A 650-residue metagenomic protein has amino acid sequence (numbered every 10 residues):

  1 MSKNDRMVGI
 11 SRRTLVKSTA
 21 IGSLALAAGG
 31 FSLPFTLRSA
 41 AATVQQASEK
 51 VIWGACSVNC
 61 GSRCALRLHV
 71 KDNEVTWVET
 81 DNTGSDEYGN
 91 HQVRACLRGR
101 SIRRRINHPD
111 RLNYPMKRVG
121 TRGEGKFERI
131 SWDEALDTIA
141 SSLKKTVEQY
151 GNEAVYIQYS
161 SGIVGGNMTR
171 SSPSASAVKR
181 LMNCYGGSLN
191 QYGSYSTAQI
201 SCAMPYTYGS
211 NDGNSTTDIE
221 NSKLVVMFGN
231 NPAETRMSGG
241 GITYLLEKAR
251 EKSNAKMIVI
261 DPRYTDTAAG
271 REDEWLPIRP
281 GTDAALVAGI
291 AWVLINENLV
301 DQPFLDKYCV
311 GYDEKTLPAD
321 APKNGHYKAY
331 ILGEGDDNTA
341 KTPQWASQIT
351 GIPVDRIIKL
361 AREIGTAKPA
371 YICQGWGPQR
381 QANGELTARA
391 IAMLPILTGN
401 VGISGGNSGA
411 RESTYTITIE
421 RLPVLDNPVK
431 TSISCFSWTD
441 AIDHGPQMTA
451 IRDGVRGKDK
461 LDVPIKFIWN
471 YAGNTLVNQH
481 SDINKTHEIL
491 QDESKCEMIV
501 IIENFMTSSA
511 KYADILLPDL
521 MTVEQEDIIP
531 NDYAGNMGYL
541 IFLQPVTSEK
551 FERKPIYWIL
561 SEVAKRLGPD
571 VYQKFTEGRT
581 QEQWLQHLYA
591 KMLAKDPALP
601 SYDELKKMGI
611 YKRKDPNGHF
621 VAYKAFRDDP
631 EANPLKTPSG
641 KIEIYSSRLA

Functional and structural regions predicted by a protein language model:
S2, S171-I260, T267, A285 (+3 more regions): Extended redox/cofactor-interaction regions of prokaryotic respiratory oxidoreductases
S2-L299, G325, K466, Y471: N-terminal export/assembly segments and adjacent metallocofactor-ligating motifs of anaerobic energy-metabolism
S160, K307-V310, I364, N407-T418 (+1 more regions): A glycine-rich phosphate-binding loop feature that marks nucleotide/adenosyl-phosphate handling sites
R263-A367: Long, well-ordered, tryptophan-enriched scaffold segments
E272-I278, G538-E549: Short beta-alpha connecting loops at secondary-structure transitions that line or flank enzyme active sites
K323-N324, K328-H444: Active-site phosphate/pyrophosphate-binding segments
E497-M498, P545-S561: Phosphate/diphosphate-binding loops
L520-P545: Catalytic or ion-translocation cores adjacent to nucleophile or general acid/base/metal-coordination motifs in diverse
